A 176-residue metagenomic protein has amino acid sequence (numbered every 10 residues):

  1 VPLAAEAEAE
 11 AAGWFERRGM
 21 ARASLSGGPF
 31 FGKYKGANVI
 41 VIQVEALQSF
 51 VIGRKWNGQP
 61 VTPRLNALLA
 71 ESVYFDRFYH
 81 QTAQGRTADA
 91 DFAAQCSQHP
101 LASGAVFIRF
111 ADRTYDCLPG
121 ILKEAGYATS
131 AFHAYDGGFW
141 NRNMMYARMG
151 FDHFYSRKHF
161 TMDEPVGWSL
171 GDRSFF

Functional and structural regions predicted by a protein language model:
V1-F176: Soluble catalytic regions of membrane-associated enzymes that act on cell-envelope and secretory-pathway components
